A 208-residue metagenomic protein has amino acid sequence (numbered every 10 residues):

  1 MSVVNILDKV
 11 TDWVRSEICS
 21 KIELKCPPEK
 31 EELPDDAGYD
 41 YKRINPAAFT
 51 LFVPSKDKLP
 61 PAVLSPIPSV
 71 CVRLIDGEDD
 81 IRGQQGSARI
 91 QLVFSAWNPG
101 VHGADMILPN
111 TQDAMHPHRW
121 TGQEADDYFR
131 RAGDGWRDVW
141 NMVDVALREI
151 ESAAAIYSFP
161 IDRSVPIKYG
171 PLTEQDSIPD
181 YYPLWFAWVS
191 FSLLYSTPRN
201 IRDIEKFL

Functional and structural regions predicted by a protein language model:
M1-Q84, D203-L208: Small/polar-rich, solvent-exposed N-terminal microdomains that initiate assembly or binding
N5, I67, S87, R137-N141 (+1 more regions): Short, well-structured alpha-helical interface segments that form or flank functional binding sites
E17, K21-K25, A153, Y157 (+1 more regions): Solvent-exposed amphipathic alpha-helical surface segments
P28-R43, Q112-Y128, A132-G135, L172: Surface-exposed intrinsically disordered loops and tails
Q85-H102, P109-D127, D180-R199: Oligomerization/assembly interface segments of phage tail-like spikes and tubes
G103-M106, N200-L208: Short, charged, solvent-exposed linker or helix-capping segments at domain edges/interfaces that act as flexible hinges
W120-S196: Acidic-leaning, charged glycine-interspersed low-complexity segments
